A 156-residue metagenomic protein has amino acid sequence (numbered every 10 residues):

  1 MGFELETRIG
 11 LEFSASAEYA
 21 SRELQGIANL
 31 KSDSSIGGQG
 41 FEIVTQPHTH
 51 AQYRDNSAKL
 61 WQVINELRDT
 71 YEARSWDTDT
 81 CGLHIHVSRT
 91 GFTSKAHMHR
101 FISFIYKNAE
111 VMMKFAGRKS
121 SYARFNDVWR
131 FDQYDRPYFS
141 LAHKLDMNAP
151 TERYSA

Functional and structural regions predicted by a protein language model:
M1-R74: Terminal catalytic/cofactor-binding subdomain
G2, M98-A156: Aromatic/basic-lined ligand-recognition segments that form π-stacking hydrophobic pockets flanked by Lys/Arg to engage
E6-S14, V44, H86, A142 (+2 more regions): Residues in well-ordered beta-strands of folded domains
G40, S75-G91: Histidine-centered divalent-metal-coordination microenvironment in nucleic-acid enzymes
H48-Q52, R89-K95: Short, charged/polar, Gly/Pro-enriched secondary-structure boundary elements
D55-Y71, A96-M113: Long, well-ordered alpha-helical scaffolding segments within enzyme catalytic domains, especially pronounced
